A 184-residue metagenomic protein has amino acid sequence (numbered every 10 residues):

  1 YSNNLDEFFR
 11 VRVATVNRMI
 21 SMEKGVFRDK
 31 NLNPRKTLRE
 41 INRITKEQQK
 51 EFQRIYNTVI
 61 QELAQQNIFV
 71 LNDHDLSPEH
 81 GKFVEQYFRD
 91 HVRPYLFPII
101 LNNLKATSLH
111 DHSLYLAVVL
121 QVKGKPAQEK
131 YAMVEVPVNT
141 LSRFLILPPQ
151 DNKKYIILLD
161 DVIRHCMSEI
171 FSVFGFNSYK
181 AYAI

Functional and structural regions predicted by a protein language model:
Y1-I184: N-terminal non-catalytic structural scaffold regions of very large proteins
